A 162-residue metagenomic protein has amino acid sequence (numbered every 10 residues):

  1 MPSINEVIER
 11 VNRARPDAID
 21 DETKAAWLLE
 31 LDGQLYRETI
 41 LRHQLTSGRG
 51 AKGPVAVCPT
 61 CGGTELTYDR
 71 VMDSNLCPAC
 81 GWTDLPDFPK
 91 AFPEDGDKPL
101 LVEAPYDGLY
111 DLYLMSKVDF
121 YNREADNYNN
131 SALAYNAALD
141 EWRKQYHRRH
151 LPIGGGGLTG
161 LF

Functional and structural regions predicted by a protein language model:
M1-E22, L158-F162: Short, intrinsically disordered N-terminal pre-domain segments
P2, A26-C58, C80, L85-F162: Internal mixed-charge
V7-V11, H43, C58-T60: Compositionally biased, intrinsically disordered low-complexity segments
D20, D73-L76, Y106, Y135: Intrinsically disordered, low-complexity regions enriched in Ser/Pro/Gly/Gln/His and often acidic
K52-G53, E65-V71: Short, flexible, mixed-charge glycine/proline-rich loop motifs that serve as phosphate/nucleic-acid-contacting
G63-T67, T83-L85: Short functional micro-motifs and their immediate structural scaffolds
V71-T83: Cysteine-rich micro-motifs
